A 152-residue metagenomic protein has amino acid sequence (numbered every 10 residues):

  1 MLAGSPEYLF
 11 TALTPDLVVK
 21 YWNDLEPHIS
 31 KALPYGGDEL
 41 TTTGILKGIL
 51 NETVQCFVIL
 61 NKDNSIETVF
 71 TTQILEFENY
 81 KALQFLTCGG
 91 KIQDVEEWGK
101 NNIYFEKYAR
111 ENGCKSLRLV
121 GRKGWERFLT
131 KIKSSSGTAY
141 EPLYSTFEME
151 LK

Functional and structural regions predicted by a protein language model:
M1, G44-I45, T71-L75: Intrinsically disordered, low-complexity boundary segments flanking structured domains
M1-L40: Short amphipathic alpha-helix that is part of the acyltransferase structural core
L2, I49-N51, N64, F77 (+2 more regions): A generic structural signal for short, solvent-exposed coil/turn residues that cap or connect secondary-structure
K20-P27, K31, G44-G48, I103 (+3 more regions): Charged/polar, solvent-exposed surface patches and flexible loops
P34-C56: Active-site rim helix/loop that mediates acceptor-substrate recognition in acyltransferases
N51-Q93: Conserved donor-binding loop and adjoining core beta-sheet/short helix segment in diverse acyl/aminoacyl transferases
E78-I132: Acyl-donor binding region in acyl/amide transferases
L119-K152: Active-site/acyl-donor-binding loops of N-acyltransferases
